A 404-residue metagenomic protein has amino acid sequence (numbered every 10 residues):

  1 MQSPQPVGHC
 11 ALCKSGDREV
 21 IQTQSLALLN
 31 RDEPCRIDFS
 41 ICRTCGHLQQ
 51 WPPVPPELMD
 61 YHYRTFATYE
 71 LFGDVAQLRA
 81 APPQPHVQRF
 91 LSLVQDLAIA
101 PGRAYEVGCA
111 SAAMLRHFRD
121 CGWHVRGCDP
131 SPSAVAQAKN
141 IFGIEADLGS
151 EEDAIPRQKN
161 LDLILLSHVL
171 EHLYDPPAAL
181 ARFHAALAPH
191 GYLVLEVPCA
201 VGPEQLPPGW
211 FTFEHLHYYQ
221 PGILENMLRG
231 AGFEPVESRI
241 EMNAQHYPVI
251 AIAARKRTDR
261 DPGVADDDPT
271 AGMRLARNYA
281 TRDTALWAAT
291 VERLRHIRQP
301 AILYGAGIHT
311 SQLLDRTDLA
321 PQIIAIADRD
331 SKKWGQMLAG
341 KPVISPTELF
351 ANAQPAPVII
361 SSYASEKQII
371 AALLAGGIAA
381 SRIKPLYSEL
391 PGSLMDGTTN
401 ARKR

Functional and structural regions predicted by a protein language model:
M1-S167, L180, V249-I250, R257-I297 (+1 more regions): Conserved N-terminal segment of class I S-adenosyl-L-methionine
E19-S25, F233-N243: Conserved S-adenosyl-L-methionine
H47, P55-P56, A110-M114, S131-S133 (+8 more regions): Short, solvent-exposed loop/turn segments at secondary-structure junctions
S167-Y174: Short catalytic micro-motifs in class I SAM-dependent methyltransferases
A178-Y192: A short glycine-rich, Lys/Arg-flanked "PGG" loop and its adjoining helix->strand segment in the class I
L195-M227: Short, glycine-/aromatic-enriched active-site segment of Class I SAM-dependent methyltransferases
A251-R404: Hydrophobic, well-ordered beta-alpha structural blocks that scaffold small-molecule cofactor pockets
